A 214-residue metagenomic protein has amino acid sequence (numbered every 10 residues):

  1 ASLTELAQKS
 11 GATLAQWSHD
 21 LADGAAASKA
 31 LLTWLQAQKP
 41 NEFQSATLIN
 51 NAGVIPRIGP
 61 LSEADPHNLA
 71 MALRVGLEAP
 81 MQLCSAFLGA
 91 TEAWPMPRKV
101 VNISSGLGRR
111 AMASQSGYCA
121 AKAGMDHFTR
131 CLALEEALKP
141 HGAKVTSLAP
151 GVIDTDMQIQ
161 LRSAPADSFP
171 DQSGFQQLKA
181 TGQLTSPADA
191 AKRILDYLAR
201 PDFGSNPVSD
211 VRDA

Functional and structural regions predicted by a protein language model:
A7-A25: Rossmann-fold cofactor-recognition segment
S28, Q44, V54-A70, G89 (+1 more regions): Conserved mid-core segment of classical short-chain dehydrogenase/reductases
F43-G53, G76, N102, T146: Rossmann-fold scaffold of SDR-type NAD(P)-dependent oxidoreductases
S62-M81, M125: Catalytic Tyr-X3-Lys loop
A64, A111-C119, C131: Active-site loop-to-helix junction immediately N-terminal to the catalytic Tyr of the SDR YXXXK motif in Rossmann-fold
C84, A121: Active-site helix of classical SDR
S105: Residue(s) in the substrate-gating loop at a strand-loop-helix junction that position the organic substrate next
S147-P150, T155, S163-A214: C-terminal helical subdomain
